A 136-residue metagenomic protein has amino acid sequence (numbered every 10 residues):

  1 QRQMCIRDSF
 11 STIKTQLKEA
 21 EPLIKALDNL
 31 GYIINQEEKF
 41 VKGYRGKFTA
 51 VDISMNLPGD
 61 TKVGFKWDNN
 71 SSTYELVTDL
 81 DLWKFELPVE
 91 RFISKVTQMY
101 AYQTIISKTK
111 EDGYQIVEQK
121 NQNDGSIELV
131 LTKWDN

Functional and structural regions predicted by a protein language model:
Q1-I6: Short, small-residue-biased leader/transition segments that mark boundaries at the very start of proteins
R7-N136: Interaction-mediating elements
